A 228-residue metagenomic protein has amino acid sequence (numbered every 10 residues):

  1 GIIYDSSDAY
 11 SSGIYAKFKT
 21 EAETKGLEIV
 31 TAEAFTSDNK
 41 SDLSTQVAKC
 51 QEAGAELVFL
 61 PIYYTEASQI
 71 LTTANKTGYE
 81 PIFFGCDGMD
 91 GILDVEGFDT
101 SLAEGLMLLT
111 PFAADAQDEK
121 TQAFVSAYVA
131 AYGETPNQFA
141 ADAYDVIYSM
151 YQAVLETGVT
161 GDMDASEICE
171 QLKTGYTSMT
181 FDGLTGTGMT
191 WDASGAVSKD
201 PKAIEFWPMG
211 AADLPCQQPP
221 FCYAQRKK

Functional and structural regions predicted by a protein language model:
G1-K228: Extracytosolic ligand-binding ectodomains
